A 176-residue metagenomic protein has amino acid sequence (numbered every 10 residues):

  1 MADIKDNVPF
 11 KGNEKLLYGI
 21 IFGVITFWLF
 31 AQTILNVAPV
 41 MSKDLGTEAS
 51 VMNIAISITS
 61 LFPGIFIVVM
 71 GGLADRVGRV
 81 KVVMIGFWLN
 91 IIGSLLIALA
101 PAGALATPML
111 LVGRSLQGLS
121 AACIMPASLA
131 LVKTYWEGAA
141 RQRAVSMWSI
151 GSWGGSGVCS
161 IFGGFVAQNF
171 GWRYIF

Functional and structural regions predicted by a protein language model:
A2-F176: Transmembrane-helix bundle of Major Facilitator Superfamily
